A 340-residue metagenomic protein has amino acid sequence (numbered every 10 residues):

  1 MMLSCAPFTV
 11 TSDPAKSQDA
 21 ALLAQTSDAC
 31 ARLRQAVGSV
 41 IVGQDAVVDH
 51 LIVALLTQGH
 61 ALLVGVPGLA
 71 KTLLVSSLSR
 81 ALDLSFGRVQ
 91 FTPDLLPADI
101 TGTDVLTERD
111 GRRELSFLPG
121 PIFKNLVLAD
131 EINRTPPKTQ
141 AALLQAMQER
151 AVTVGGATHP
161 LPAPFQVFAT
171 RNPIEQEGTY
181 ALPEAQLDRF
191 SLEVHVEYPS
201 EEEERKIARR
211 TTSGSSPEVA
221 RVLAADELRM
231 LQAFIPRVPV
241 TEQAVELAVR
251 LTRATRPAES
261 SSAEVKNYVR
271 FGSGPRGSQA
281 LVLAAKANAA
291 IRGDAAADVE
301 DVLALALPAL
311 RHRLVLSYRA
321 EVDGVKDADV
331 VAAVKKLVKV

Functional and structural regions predicted by a protein language model:
L3-S17, A24, E259-V340: C-terminal engagement/docking regions of AAA+ P-loop ATPases
D19-S27, V40, T179, E193-V265 (+4 more regions): Conserved C-terminal "switch" segment of AAA+ ATPases
L23-V66: Pre-Walker A (pre-P-loop) alpha-helix and adjacent loop at the N terminus of AAA/AAA+ ATPase modules, a conserved
H50-V53, T107-L128: Conserved alpha-helical scaffold flanking the Walker A/P-loop in AAA+ ATPase domains
L55-P93: Walker A/P-loop
A61, V127, F165: Conserved beta-strand position immediately N-terminal to the Walker
V66, I100, T170: P-loop (Walker A) phosphate-binding loop of NTP-binding proteins
T107-R112, E131, T135-T139, M147-R237 (+1 more regions): Canonical AAA+ ATPase core
